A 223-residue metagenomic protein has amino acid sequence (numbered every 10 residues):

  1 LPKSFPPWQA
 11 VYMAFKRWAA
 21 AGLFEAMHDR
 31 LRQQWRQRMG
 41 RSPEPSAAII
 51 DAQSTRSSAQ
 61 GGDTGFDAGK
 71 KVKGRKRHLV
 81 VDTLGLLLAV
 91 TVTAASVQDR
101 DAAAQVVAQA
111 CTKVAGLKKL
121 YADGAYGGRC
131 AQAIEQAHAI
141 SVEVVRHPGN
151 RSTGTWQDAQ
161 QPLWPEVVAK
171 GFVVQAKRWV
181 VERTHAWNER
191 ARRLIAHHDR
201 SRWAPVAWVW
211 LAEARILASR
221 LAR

Functional and structural regions predicted by a protein language model:
P2-R223: Short alpha-helical elements
